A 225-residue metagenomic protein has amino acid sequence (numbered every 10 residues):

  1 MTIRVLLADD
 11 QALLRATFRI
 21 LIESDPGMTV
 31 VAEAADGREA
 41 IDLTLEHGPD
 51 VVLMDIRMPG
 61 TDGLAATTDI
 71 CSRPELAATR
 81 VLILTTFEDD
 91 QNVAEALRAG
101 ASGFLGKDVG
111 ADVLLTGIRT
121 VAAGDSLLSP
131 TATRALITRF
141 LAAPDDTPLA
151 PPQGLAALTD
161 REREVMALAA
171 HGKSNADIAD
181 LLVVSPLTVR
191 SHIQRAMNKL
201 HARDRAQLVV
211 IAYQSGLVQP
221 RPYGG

Functional and structural regions predicted by a protein language model:
G27-A35, L43, A202: Short hydrophobic/Thr-rich beta-strand motif most characteristic of the beta2 strand and flanking loop of CheY-like
D36-E39, T61-T68: Acidic catalytic/metal-coordinating carboxylates
A40, N198-G225: Basic, Lys/Arg-enriched C-terminal extension of HTH/homeodomain DNA-binding domains
H47-L53: Active-site beta3 strand of CheY-like receiver
D55, T85: Active-site residues of response regulator receiver
M58: Receiver (REC) domain active-site loop signature in two-component systems and cognate sites in sensor histidine kinases
V93-R98, G103, D108-A156, D160 (+1 more regions): Short, flexible helix-to-coil linker/hinge segments that flank and couple to helix-turn-helix
G172-Q207: Recognition helix of helix-turn-helix DNA-binding domains
